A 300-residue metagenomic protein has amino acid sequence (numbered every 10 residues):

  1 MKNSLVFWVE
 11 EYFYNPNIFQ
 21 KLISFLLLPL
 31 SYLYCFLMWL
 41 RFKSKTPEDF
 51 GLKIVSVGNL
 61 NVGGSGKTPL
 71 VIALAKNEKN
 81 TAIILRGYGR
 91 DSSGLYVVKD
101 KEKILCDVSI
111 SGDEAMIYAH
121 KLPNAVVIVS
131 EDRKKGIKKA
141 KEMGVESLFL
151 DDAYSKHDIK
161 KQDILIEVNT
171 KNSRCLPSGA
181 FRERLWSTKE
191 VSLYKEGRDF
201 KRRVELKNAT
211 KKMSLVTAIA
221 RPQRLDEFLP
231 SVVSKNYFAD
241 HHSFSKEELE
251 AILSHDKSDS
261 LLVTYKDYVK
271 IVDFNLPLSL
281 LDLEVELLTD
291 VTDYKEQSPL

Functional and structural regions predicted by a protein language model:
K2-K53: A transmembrane-helix-recognition feature enriched in membrane-embedded lipid enzymes and envelope glyco-/phospholipid
W39-E102, R202: Walker A (P-loop) phosphate-binding motif
Y88-R90, L95-F200: Phosphate/Mg2+-binding loops and adjacent switch elements in nucleotide/diphosphate-handling enzyme cores
Y118-H120, K156-K161, L206-A209, E227-P230 (+1 more regions): Short loop/helix-cap segments at secondary-structure boundaries that form the rim of catalytic
V145-E146, T210, K257-D259: Short, high-confidence coil segments that cap the C-terminus of an alpha-helix and link into the following beta-strand
V204-E248: Redox- and metal-dependent alpha/beta enzyme cores, enriched for Fe-S-associated oxidoreductases and cofactor-handling
R224, S243-S260, K266-Y268: A short, acidic, amphipathic alpha-helical segment used as a generic capping/interface helix at domain edges
A239-H242, P277-L300: Short, flexible loop segments at boundaries between secondary-structure elements
